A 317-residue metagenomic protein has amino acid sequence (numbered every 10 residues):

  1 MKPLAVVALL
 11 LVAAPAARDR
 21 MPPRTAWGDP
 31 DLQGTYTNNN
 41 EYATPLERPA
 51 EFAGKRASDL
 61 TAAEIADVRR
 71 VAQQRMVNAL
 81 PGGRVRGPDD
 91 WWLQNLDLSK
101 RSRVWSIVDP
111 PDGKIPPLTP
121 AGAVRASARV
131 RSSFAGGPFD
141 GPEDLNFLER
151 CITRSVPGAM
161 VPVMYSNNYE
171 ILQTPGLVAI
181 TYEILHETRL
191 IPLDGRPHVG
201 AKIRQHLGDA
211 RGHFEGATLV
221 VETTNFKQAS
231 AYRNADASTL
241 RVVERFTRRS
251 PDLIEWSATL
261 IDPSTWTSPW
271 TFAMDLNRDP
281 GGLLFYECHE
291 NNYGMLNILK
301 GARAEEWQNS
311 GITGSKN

Functional and structural regions predicted by a protein language model:
M1-L4: Positively charged n-region of N-terminal signal peptides that target proteins for export
A8-A17: Hydrophobic h-region of N-terminal signal peptides that target proteins for export in Gram-negative bacteria
A17-N317: PEST-like low-complexity, intrinsically disordered acidic/proline/serine-rich tracts that flank trafficking/processing
